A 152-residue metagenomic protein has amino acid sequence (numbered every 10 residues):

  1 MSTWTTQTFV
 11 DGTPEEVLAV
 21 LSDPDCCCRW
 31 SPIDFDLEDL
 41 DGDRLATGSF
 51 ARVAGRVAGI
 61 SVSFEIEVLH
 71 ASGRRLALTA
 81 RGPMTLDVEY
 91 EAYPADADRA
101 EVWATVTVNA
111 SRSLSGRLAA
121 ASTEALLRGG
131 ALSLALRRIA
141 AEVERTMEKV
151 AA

Functional and structural regions predicted by a protein language model:
M1-G42, A46, A152: Hydrophobic ligand-binding cavity/cleft-lining segments
S2, G12, V53, A77 (+1 more regions): Residue-level detector of alpha-helix boundaries and kinks
F9-T13, A54-A58, L69, Y93-A95 (+1 more regions): Solvent-exposed residues in well-ordered beta-strands and their adjoining turns, especially edge/terminal strands
E38-D87, E101, L134-A152: Glycine-rich portal/gate segments that line the openings of hydrophobic small-molecule binding cavities
A80-L134, V150: Beta-strand/loop substructures that line and gate deep hydrophobic ligand-binding cavities in soluble
